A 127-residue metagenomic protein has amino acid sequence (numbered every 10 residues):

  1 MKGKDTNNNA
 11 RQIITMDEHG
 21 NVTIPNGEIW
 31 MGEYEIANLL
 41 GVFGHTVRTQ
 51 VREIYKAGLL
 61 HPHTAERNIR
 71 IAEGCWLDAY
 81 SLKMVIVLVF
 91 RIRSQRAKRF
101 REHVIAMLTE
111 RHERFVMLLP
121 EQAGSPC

Functional and structural regions predicted by a protein language model:
M1-E35, L39, I69-C127: Positively charged, aromatic-accented nucleic-acid-binding surfaces
T6-N7, R48-Q50: A broad, low-specificity signal for short, low-complexity segments enriched in glycine/proline and polar/charged
Y34, H45-T49: Key DNA-contact positions within bacterial/archaeal DNA-binding proteins
V51, Y55: DNA major-groove recognition helix of helix-turn-helix
L59-E73: Short Lys/Arg-enriched helix C-cap and helix-to-coil transition segments that create basic nucleic-acid-contact patches
